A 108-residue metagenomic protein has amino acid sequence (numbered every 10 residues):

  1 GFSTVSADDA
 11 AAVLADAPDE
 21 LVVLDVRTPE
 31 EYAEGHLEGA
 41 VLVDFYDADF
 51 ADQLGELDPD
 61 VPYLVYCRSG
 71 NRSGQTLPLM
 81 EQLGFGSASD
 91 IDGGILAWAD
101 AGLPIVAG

Functional and structural regions predicted by a protein language model:
G1-L21, P29-L64, N71-G108: Rhodanese-like catalytic fold shared by cysteine-dependent sulfurtransferases and DSP/PTP-type phosphatases
